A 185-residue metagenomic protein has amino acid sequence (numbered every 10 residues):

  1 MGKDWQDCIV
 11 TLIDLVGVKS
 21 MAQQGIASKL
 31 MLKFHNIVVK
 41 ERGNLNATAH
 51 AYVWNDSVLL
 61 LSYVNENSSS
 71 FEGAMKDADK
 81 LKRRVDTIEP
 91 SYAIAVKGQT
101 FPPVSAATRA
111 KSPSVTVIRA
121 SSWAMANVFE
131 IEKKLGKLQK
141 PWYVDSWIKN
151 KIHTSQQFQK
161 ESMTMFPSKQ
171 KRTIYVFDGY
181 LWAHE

Functional and structural regions predicted by a protein language model:
M1, G136-E185: Intrinsically disordered, glycine/charged-rich C-terminal tails and inter-domain linkers that flank nucleotidyl cyclase
M1-G73: Catalytic NTP-binding/metal-coordinating core of nucleotidyl cyclase/transferase enzymes
L12, P90-V96, P141-D145: A structural signal for short, well-ordered beta-strand segments and their strand-loop junctions that often border
K29-L32, K76, S122-A126: A general alpha-helical scaffold signature found inside nucleotide-binding enzyme cores
G43-S69, R84-W123: Catalytic core of nucleotidyl cyclases, primarily class III adenylyl/guanylyl cyclases
E72-L81: Short amphipathic alpha-helices in soluble, non-transmembrane regions that often serve as interface/regulatory elements
D86-T87, K134-K137: Arginine/glycine-rich "motif VI" loop of SF2 helicases in the C-terminal RecA-like domain
V128-E132: Long, charge-patterned amphipathic alpha-helical coiled-coil/hairpin "stalk" segments used as oligomerization
